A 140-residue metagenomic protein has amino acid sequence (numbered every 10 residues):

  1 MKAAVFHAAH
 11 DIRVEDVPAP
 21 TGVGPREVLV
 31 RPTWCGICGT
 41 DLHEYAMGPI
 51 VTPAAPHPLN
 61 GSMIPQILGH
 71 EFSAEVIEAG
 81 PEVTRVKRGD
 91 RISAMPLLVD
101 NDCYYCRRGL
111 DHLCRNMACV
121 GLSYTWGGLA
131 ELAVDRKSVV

Functional and structural regions predicted by a protein language model:
M1-K2: Extreme N-terminal starter segment of soluble prokaryotic enzymes
V5, V14-D16, L29, S73-E75 (+3 more regions): Conserved hydrophobic/aromatic beta-strand scaffold that supports enzyme active sites
A8, R31-W34, R136: A secondary-structure boundary/capping signal
A8-H10, G24: Residue-level recognition of beta-strand termini and adjacent short loop/turns
H10-E15, G39-T40: Short N-terminal binding/cap micro-motifs at the start of the first secondary-structure element
T21-C35, I50-Y104: Glycine-rich beta-strand-centered segment in the early N-terminal region that forms part of a ligand/cofactor-binding
H43-V51: Short Gly/aromatic-enriched secondary-structure transition segments
P58-P65, H70, D100-V140: NAD(P)H dinucleotide-binding glycine-rich loop of Rossmann-like/cofactor-binding domains, especially the beta1-alpha1
